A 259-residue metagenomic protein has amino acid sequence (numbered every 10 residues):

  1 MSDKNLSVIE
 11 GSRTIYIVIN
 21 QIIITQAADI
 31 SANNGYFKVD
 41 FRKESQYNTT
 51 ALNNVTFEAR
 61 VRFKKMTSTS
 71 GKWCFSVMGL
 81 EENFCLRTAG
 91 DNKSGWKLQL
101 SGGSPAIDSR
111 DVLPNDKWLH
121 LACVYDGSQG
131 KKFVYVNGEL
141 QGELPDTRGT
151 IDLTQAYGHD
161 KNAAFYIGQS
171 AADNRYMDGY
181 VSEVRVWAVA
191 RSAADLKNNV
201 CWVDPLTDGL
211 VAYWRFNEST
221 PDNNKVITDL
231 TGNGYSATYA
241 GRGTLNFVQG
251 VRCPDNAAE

Functional and structural regions predicted by a protein language model:
M1-G35, K43-L52, T56, K197-E259: Extracytoplasmic low-complexity segments
S7, G11-N33, E58-S68, E81-D152 (+3 more regions): Extracellular glycan-interaction surfaces
V39-S45, S104-D108, G168: Short structured motifs
K43-F57, R110-K117, H159, N174-Y180 (+1 more regions): Extracellular/lumenal carbohydrate-interaction signature centered on repeated Trp-anchored short motifs
T56, G130, Y135, I167 (+4 more regions): Polar, enzyme-active/binding microenvironments
F57-E58, S68-N83, K197-V200, I227-T231: Aromatic-rich beta-strand patches that line glycan-recognition/binding surfaces of extracellular proteins
T67-S70, K132, T220-I227: Short, solvent-exposed loop/turn elements at domain surfaces
S104, A156-S182, R191-N199: Extracellular glycan-interaction patches encoded by glycine-rich segments
